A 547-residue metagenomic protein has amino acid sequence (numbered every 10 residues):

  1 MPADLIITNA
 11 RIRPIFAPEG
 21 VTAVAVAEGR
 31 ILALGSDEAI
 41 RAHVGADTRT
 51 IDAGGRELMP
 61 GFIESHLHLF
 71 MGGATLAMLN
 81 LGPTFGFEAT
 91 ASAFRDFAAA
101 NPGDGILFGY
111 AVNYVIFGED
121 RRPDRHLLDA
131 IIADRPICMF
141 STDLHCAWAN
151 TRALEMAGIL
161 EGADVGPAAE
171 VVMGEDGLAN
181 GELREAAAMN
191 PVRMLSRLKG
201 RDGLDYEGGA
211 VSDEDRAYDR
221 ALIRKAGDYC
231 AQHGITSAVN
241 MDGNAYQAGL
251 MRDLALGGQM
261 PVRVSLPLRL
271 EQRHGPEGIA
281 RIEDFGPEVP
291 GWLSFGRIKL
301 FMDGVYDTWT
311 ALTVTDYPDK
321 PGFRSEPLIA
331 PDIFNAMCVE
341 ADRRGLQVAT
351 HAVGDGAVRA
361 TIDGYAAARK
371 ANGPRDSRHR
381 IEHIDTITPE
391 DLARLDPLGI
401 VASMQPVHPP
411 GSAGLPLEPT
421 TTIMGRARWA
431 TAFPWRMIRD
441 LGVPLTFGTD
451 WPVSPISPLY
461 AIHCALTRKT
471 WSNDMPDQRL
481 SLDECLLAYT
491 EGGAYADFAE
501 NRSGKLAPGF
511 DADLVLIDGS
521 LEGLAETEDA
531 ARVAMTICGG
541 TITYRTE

Functional and structural regions predicted by a protein language model:
P2-T8, F16-E19, A23-A280, L300 (+7 more regions): Divalent metal-binding segments
H68, W292-T310, I400-P410: Non-cysteine beta-strand/loop elements that form the S-adenosyl-L-methionine
F97, Y229, R394, Y495-A496: Short alpha-helical functional segments enriched in proximate histidine and acidic residues
L127, L250-D253, A360, G364 (+2 more regions): A short acidic, amphipathic alpha-helical/loop segment
N150, G234, F295, G304 (+6 more regions): Conserved, mostly hydrophobic/aromatic
G203, V339-A349, G356-H379, I384 (+2 more regions): His/Asp/Glu-enriched, well-ordered alpha-helical/loop segment that forms or immediately abuts the divalent-metal
L254-G258, E283-L293, P374, L395-P397: Acidic (Asp/Glu)-rich catalytic clusters
V262-I298, R378-I387, E418, T422-V443: Phosphate/diphosphate-binding loops
